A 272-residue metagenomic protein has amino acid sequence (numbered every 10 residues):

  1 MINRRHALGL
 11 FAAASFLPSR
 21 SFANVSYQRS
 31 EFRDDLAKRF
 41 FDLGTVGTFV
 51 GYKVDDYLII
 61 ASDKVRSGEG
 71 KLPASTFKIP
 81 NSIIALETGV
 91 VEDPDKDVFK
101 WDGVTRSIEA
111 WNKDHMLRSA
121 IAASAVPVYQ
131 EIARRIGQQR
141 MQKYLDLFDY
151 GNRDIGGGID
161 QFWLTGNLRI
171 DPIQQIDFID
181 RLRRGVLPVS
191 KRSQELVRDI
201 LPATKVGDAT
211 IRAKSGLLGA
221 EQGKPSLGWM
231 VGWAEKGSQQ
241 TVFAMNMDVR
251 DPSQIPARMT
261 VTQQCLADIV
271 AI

Functional and structural regions predicted by a protein language model:
H6-S26: N-terminal export signals
F22-L72: Beta-lactamase-like hydrolase cores
V25-A37, G70, R134-G137, R183-I272: Structured C-terminal helix/loop/strand segments within mature extracytoplasmic catalytic/sensor domains
K64, V98-V104, G156-L164: Short linear capping/connector segments at secondary-structure termini
G70-D95, A120, F243: Active-site SXXK
L86-G103, V189-S193: Short, well-structured active-site flanking segments
L86-V90, A122-V126, A133-Q138, D146-Y150 (+3 more regions): Sec-exported extracytoplasmic/periplasmic mature domains
E109, K113-L117, Y129-R184: Mid-domain, small-residue-enriched loop/turn segments at the edges of structured enzyme/sensor domains
